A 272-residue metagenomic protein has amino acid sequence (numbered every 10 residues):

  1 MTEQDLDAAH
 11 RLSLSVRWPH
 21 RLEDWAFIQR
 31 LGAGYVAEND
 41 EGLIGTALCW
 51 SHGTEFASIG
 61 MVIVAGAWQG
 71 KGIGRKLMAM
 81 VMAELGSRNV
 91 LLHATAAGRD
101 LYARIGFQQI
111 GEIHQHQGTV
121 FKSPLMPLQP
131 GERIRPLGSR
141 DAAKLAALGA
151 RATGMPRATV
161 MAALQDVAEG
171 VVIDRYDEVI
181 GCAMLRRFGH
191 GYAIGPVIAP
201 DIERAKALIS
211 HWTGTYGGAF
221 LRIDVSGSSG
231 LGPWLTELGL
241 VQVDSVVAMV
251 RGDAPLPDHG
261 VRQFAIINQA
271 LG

Functional and structural regions predicted by a protein language model:
M1-E3, V120-S139: Conserved N-terminal entry element of GNAT/NAT acetyltransferase domains
M1-N89: Active-site-proximal cofactor/substrate-binding loop regions of enzyme domains
T2-D7, E38-N39, S51, E55 (+3 more regions): Intrinsically disordered, low-complexity, positively biased terminal segments
N89-H93, Q108-K122, Q242-A254: Conserved catalytic-core motifs of GNAT/GCN5-like acyltransferases
Y102-A103, F107, L235: Conserved active-site tyrosine of GNAT-family acetyltransferases
I110-E112, P127, M155-V160: Short, structured loop/turn "capping" segments at alpha-beta junctions
